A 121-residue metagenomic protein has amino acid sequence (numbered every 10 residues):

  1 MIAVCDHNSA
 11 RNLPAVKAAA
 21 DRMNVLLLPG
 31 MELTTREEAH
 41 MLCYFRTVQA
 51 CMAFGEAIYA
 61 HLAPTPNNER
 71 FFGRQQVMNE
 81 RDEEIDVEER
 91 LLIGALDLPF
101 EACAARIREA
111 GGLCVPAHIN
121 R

Functional and structural regions predicted by a protein language model:
V4-P14, T34-R36, R121: Active-site environment of divalent metal-dependent phosphoester hydrolases
A19-R121: Extended substrate/RNA-proximal surfaces in nucleic-acid metabolism proteins
